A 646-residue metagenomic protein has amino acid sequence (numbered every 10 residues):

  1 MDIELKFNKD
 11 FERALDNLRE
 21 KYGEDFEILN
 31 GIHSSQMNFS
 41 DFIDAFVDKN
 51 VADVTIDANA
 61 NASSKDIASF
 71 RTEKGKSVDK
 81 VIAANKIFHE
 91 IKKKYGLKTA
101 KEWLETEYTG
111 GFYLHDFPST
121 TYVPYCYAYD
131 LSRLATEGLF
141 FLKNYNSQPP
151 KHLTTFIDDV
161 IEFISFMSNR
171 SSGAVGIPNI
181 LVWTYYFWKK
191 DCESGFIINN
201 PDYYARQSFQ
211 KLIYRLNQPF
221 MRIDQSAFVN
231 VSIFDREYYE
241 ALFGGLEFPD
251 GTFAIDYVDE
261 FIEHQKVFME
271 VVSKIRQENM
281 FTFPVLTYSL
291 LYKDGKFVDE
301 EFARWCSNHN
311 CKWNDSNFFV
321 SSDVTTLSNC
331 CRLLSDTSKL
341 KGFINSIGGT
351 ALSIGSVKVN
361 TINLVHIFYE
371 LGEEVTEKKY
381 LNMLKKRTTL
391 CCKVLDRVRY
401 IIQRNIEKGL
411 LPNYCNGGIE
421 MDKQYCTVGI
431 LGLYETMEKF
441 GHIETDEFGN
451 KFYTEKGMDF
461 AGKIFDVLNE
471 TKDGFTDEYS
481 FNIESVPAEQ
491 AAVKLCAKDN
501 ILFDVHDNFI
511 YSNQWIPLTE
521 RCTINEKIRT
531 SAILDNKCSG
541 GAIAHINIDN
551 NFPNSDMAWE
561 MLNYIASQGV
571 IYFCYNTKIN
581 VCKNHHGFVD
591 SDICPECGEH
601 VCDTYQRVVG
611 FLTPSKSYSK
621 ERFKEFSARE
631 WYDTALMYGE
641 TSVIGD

Functional and structural regions predicted by a protein language model:
D2, E420, A628-W631: Charged, amphipathic alpha-helical regulatory modules used for macromolecular assembly or allosteric control
E4-D422, I443, G449-T454, M458-P595 (+1 more regions): Conserved catalytic cores of very large enzyme subunits
I177-V182, L364, Y369, I430 (+4 more regions): Generic structural "secondary-structure junction" signal
A205-F209, I213, K439, R622 (+1 more regions): Metallocofactor- and cofactor-centric catalytic cores in central/energy metabolism, strongly enriched
C415-T436: Core structural elements
E435-I443: Well-ordered alpha-helical scaffold segments within catalytic/enzyme domains
T445-F448, S615-S617: Short, surface-exposed acidic
P595-G645: Long insertion/accessory domains within large nucleic-acid-processing enzymes
